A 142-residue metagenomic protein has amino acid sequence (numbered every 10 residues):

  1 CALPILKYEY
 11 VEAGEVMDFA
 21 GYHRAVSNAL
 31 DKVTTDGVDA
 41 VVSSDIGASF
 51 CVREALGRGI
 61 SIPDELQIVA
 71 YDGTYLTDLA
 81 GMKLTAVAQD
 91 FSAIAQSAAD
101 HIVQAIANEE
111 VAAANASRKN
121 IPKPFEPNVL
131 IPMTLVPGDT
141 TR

Functional and structural regions predicted by a protein language model:
C1-R142: Bacterial carbohydrate/catabolite-sensing allosteric modules
